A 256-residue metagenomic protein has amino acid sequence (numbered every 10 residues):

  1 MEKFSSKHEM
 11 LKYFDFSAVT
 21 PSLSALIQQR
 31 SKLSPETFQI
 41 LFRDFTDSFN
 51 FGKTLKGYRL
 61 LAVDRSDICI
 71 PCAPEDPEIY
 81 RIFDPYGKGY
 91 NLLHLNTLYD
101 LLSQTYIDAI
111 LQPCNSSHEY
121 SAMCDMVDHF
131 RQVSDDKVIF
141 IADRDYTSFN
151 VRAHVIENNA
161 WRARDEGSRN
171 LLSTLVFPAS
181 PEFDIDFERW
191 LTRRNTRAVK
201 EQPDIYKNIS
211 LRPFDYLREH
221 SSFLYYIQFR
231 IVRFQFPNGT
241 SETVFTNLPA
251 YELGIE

Functional and structural regions predicted by a protein language model:
M1-K3, A25-L26, R30-L33, T37-L41 (+4 more regions): Single, function-defining residue in the core of a domain
E2-D15: Short, charged amphipathic recognition helices of the HTH superfamily and cognate SANT/SANTA-like modules
K12-F14, V63, A142: Structured catalytic cores of enzymes that bind and process phosphorylated ligands/cofactors
Y13-Q28: Short, basic interhelical loop/turn and adjoining N-cap of the next helix at nucleic-acid- or acidic-partner-contacting
R43-K53: A short, well-structured juxtamembrane/interface segment
R59-L61: Conserved beta-strand elements of the Class I
